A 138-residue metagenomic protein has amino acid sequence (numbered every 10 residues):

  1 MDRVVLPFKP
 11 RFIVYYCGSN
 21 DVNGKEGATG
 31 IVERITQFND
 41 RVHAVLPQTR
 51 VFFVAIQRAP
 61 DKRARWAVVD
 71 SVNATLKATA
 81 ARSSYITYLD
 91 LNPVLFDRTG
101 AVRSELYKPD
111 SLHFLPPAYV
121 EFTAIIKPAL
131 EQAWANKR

Functional and structural regions predicted by a protein language model:
M1-R138: Alpha-helical cap/lid subdomain in secreted, periplasmic, or secretory-pathway luminal O-acyl-processing enzymes
